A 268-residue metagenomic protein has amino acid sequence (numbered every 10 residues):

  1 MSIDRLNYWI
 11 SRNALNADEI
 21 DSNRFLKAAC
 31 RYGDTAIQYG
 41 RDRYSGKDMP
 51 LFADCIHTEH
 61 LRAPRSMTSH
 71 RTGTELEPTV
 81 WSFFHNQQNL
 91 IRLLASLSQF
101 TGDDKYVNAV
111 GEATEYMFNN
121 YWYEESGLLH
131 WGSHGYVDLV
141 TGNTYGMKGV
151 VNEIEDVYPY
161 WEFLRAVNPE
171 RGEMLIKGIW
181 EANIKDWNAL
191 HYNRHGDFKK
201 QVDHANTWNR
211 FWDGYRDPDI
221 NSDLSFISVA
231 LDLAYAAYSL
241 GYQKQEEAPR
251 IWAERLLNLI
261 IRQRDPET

Functional and structural regions predicted by a protein language model:
M1-T268: Glycan-recognition and catalytic cores of secretory/periplasmic carbohydrate-active enzymes
